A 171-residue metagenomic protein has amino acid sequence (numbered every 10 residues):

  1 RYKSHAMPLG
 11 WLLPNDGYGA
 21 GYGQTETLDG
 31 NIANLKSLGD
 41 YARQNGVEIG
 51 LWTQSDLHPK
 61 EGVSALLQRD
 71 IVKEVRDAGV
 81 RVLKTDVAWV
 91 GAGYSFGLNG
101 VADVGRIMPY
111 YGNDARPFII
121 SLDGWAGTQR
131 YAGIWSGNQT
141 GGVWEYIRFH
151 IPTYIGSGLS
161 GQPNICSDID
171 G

Functional and structural regions predicted by a protein language model:
R1-G171: Catalytic-domain carbohydrate-binding cleft regions of carbohydrate-active enzymes
